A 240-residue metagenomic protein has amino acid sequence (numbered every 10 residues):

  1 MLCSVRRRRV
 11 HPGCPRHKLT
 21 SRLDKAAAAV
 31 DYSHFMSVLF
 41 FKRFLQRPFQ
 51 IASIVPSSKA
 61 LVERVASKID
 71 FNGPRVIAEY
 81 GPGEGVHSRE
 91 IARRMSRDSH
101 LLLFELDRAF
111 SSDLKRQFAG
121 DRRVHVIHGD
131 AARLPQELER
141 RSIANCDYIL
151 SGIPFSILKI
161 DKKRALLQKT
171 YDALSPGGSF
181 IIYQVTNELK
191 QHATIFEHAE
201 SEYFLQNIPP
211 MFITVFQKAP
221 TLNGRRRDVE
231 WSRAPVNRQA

Functional and structural regions predicted by a protein language model:
L39-I69: Class I SAM-dependent methyltransferase Rossmann-like catalytic core, especially the SAM/SAH-binding loop
P74-G83: Conserved class I S-adenosyl-L-methionine
G85-R89: Glycine-rich SAM-binding Motif I of class I
D107: Conserved SAM/SAH-binding beta-strand->alpha-helix loop
S111-R140: S-adenosyl-L-methionine
R164-P176: A short glycine-rich, Lys/Arg-flanked "PGG" loop and its adjoining helix->strand segment in the class I
G177-Q184: Conserved beta-strand signature within the Rossmann-like core of class I S-adenosyl-L-methionine
Y203-A240: Core SAM-dependent methyltransferase catalytic element
